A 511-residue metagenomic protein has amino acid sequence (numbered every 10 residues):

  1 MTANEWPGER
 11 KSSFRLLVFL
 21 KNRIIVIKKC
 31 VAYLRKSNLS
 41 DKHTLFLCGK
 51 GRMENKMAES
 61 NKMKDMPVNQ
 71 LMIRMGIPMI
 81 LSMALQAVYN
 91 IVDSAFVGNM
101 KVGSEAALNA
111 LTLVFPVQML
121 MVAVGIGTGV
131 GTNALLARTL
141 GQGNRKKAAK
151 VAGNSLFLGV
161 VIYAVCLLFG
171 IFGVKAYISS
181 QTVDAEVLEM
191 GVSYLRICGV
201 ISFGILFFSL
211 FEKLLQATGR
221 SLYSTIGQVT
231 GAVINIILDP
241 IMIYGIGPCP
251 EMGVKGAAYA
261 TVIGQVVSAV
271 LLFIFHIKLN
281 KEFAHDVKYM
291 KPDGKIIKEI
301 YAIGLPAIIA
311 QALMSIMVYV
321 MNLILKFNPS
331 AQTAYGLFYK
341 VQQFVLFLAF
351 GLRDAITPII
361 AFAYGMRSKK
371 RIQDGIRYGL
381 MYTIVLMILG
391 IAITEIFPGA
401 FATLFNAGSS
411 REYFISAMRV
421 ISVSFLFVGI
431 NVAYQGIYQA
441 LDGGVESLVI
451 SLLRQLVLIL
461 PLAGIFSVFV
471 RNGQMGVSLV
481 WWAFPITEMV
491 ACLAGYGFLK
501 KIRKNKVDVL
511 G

Functional and structural regions predicted by a protein language model:
S13, L20-V31, N38-L39, H43-G76 (+4 more regions): Short alpha-helical transmembrane segments in multi-pass integral membrane proteins
M63-G103, P116-G131, L135, V160-L167 (+5 more regions): N-terminal transmembrane alpha-helices
R74-D93, I197, G231, G264-S268 (+4 more regions): Transmembrane helical elements of multi-pass membrane transporters/channels
I77, L81, V117, F157 (+14 more regions): Hydrophobic residues within alpha-helical transmembrane segments of multi-pass solute transporters/permease subunits
A84, V88-N109, I178-A185, I243-M252 (+5 more regions): Helix-terminus/linker motif at the lipid-water interface of multi-pass membrane proteins
L108-L168, I205-S224, A334-P398, V428-D442 (+1 more regions): Small-residue-rich hydrophobic transmembrane alpha-helices
G129, C198-Q216, S224-A232, A257-L272 (+4 more regions): Short runs within selected transmembrane alpha-helices of multi-pass transporters and secretion channels
